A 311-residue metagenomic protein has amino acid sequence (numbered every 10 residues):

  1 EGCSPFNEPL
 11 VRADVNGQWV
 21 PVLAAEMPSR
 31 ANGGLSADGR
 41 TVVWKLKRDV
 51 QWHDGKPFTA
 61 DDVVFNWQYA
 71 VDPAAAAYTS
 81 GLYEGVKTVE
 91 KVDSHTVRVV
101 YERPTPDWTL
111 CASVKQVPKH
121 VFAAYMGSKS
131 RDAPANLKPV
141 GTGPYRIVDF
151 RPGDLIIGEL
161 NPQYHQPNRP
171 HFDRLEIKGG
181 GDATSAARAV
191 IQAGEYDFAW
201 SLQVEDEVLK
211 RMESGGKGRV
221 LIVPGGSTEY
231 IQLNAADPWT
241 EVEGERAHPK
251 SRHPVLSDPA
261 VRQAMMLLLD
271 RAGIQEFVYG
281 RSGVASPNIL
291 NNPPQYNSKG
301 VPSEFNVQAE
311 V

Functional and structural regions predicted by a protein language model:
E1-A37, Q68, K138-T142: N-terminal lobe/hinge region of extracytoplasmic solute-binding protein
S4, R12-Q18, S113-E176, A309-V311: Gly/Pro-rich hinge or "lid" segments in bacterial periplasmic/extracellular proteins
E26-A76, V92, R98, A186-Q192 (+1 more regions): Aromatic- and charge-enriched surface segment that lines or borders ligand/interaction sites
V43, A133-N136, Q163-R211, P259: Ligand-site clamp/hinge motif
T79-G127, D149: Surface-exposed binding/hinge segments that line and control ligand-binding clefts or catalytic entry sites
Y145, V284-V311: Structural transition elements
E159-Q163, G181, T228-A260, F277: A bilobed periplasmic-binding-protein/Venus flytrap-type ligand-binding module shared by bacterial periplasmic
V208-V223, A235: Ligand-binding "clamshell"
